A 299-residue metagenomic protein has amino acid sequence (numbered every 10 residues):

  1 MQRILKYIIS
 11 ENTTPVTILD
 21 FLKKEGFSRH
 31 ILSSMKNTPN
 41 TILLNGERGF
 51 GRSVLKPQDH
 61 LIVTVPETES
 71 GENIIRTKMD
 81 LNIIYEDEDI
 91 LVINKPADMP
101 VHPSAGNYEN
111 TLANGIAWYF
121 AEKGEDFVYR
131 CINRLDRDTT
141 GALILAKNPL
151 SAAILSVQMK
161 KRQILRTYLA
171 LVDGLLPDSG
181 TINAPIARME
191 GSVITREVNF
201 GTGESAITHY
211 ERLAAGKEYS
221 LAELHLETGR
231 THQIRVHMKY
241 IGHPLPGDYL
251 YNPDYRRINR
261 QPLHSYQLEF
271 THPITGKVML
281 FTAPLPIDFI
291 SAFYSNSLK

Functional and structural regions predicted by a protein language model:
M1-K299: RNA pseudouridine synthases
